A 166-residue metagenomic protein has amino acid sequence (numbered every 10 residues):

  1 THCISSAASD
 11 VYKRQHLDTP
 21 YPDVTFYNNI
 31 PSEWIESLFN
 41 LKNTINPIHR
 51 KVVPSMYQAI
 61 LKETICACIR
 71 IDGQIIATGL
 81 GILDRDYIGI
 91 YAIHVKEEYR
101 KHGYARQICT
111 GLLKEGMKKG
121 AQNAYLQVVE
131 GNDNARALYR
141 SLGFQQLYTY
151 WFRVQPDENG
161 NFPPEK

Functional and structural regions predicted by a protein language model:
T1-A8, Y12: Single conserved hydrophobic/aromatic residue that forms the stacking wall/gate of nucleotide- or nucleobase-binding
S6, R106, E130-T149: Conserved active-site alpha-helix within GNAT-family acetyltransferase domains
D10, R14-V52, K166: Short amphipathic alpha-helix that is part of the acyltransferase structural core
I48-K96: A conserved beta-strand-loop-helix scaffold within acyl/acetyltransferase catalytic domains
V95, K101-K114, K118, A137 (+1 more regions): Conserved acetyl-CoA-binding loop-helix of GNAT-fold acetyltransferases
G116-Q127: Conserved GNAT acetyl-CoA-binding A-motif
L126-R136, R153-E158: Conserved beta-strand-loop-alpha-helix junction that forms the acyl-donor binding cleft
S141-K166: …primarily DNA-binding HTH/wHTH and HhH modules…
